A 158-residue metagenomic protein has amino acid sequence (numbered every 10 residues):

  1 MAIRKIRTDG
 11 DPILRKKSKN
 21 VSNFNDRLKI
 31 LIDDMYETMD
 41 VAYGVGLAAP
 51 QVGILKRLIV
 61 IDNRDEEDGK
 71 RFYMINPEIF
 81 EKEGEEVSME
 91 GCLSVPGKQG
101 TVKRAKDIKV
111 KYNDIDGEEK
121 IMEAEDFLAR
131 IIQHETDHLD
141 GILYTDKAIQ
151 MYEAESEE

Functional and structural regions predicted by a protein language model:
M1-E158: Positively charged
